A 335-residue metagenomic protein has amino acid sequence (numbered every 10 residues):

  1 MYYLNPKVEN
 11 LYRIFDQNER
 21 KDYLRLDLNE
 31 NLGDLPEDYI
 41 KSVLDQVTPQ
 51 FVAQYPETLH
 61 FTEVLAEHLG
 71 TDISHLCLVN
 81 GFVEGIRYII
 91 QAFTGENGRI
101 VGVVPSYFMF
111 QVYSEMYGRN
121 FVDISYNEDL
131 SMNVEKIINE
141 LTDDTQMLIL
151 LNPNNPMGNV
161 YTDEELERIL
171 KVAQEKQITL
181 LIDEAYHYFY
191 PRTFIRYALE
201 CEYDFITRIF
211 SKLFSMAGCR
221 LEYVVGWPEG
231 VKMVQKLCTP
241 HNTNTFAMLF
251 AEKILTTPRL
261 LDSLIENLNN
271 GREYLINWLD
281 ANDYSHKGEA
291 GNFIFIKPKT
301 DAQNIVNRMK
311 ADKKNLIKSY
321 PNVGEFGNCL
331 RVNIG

Functional and structural regions predicted by a protein language model:
M1-E84, Y88: N-terminal small-domain helix-loop-helix segment of the aminotransferase-like
D27, G226, F295-D301, D312-G335: Conserved PLP-binding active-site segment of the aspartate aminotransferase-like
D38, Y203-L279, Y284-K287: PLP-dependent aminotransferase class I/II
A92-L150, K171: PLP-dependent aminotransferase-like
Y117, E175-K176, C201, N282: Helix C-cap/helix->beta junction micro-motif
F121, L180, H286, L316-I317: Hydrophobic beta-strand scaffold residues
E128-Y188: Active-site phosphate-binding strand-loop segment of PLP-dependent enzymes
N269, A281-K313: Conserved PLP-binding catalytic core of the aspartate aminotransferase-like
